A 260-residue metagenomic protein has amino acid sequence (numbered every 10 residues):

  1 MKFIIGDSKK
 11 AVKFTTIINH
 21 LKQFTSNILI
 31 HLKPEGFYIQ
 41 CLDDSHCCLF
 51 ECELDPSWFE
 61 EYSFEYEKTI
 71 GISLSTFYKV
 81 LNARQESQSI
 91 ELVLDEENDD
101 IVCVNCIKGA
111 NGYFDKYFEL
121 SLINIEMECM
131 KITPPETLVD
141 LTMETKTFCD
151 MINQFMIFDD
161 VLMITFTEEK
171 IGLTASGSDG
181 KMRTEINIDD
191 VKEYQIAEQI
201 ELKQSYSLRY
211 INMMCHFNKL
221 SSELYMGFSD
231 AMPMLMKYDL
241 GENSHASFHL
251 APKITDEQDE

Functional and structural regions predicted by a protein language model:
M1-K22, N27-I157, M163-E260: DNA polymerase sliding clamps and clamp-related checkpoint/processivity subunits
